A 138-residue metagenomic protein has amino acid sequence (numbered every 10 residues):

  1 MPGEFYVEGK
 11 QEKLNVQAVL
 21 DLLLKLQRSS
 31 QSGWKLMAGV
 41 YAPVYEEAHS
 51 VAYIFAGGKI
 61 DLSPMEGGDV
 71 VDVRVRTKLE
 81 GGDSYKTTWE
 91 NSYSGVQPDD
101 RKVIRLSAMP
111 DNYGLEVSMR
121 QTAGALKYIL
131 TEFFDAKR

Functional and structural regions predicted by a protein language model:
M1-P43, E47-D72, E80-G82, S118 (+1 more regions): Extended, low-complexity segments enriched in Ser/Thr/Gly and acidic residues that occur primarily in surface-exposed
V44-A48, P98-A108: Exposed aromatic-hydrophobic patches
A52-I60, L106-I129: Noncatalytic modules at the cell exterior or secretory-pathway interfaces, chiefly beta-strand-rich lectin/adhesion
G68-V70, D99, N112: Glycine-centered loop/turn motifs
V75: Short, structured surface segments that line ligand/substrate-binding pockets
K78-D83, M109: A short, structured loop/turn motif at beta-sheet edges
K86-Q97: Solvent-exposed serine/threonine-rich low-complexity stretches and specific carbohydrate-binding patches
L130-R138: Low-complexity intrinsically disordered segments
